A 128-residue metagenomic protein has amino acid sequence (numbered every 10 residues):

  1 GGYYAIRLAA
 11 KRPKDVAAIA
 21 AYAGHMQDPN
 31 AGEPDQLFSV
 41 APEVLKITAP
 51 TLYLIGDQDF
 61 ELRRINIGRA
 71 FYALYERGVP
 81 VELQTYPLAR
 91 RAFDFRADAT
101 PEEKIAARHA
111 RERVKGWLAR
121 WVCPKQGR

Functional and structural regions predicted by a protein language model:
G1-R7: Glycine-rich nucleophile elbow surrounding the catalytic serine of serine-hydrolase chemistry
G2, H25, R90-A92: Short secondary-structure capping/turn micro-motifs that flank functional sites
R7-A17: Conserved hydrolase catalytic core segment
A18, G24-T85: The feature captures the conserved acid-bearing segment of alpha/beta-hydrolase catalytic domains
G68, Y75-R128: C-terminal catalytic histidine-bearing segment of alpha/beta-hydrolase fold enzymes
